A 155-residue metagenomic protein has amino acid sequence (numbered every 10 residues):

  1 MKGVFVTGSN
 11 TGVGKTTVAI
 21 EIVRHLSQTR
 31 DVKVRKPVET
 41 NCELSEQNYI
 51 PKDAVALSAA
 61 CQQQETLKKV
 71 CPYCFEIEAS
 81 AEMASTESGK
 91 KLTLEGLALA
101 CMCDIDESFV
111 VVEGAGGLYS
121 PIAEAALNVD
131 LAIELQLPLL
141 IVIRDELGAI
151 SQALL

Functional and structural regions predicted by a protein language model:
M1-F5, D31: Extreme N-terminal starter segment of soluble prokaryotic enzymes
T7, K36, E113, I143: Short beta-strand segments
G8-S9, G14: The Walker A (P-loop) glycine that initiates the GxxxxGKT/S ATP-binding motif of P-loop NTPases
G12, A19, G114-L155: Conserved catalytic-core segment of NTP-binding enzymes
T17-K91: N-terminal phosphate/diphosphate-binding loop that engages ATP/GTP or pyrophosphate donors across diverse enzyme folds
H25-S27, C103-D104, A132-E134: Solvent-exposed alpha-helices and their adjacent loops that cap or buttress functional pockets in soluble metabolic
D31-V32, V110, L139: Hydrophobic anchor at the start of a short beta-strand that flanks the dinucleotide cofactor-binding loop
S80-I122, V129: Phosphate-binding/switch loop-helix module in NTP-utilizing enzymes
